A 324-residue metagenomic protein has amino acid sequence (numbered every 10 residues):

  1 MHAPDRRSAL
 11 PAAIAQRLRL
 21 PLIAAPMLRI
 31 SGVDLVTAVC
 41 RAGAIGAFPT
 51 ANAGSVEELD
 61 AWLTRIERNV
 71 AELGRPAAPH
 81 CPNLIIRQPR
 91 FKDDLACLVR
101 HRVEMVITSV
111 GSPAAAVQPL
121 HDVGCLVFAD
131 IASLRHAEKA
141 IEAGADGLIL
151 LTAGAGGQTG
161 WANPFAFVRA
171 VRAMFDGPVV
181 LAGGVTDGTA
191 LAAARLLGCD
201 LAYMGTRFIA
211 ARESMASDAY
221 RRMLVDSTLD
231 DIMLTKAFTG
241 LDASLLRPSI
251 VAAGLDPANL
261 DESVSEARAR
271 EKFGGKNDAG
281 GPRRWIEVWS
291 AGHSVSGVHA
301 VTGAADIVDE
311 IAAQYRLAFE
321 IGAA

Functional and structural regions predicted by a protein language model:
M1-P178: Active-site entrance/lid segments in N-terminal catalytic domains of soluble metabolic enzymes
I30, V185-T186: Residue-level detector of alpha-helix initiation sites
P164-V180, T186-A324: Conserved active-site-proximal phosphate/metal-binding subdomains
